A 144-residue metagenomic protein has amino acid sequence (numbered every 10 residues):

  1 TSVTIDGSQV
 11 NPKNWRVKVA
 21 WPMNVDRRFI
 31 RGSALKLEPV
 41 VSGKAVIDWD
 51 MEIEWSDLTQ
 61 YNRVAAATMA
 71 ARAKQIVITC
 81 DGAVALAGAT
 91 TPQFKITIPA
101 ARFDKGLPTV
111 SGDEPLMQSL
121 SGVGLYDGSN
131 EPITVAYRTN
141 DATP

Functional and structural regions predicted by a protein language model:
T1-P144: Signature of extracytoplasmic/envelope-associated structural regions
